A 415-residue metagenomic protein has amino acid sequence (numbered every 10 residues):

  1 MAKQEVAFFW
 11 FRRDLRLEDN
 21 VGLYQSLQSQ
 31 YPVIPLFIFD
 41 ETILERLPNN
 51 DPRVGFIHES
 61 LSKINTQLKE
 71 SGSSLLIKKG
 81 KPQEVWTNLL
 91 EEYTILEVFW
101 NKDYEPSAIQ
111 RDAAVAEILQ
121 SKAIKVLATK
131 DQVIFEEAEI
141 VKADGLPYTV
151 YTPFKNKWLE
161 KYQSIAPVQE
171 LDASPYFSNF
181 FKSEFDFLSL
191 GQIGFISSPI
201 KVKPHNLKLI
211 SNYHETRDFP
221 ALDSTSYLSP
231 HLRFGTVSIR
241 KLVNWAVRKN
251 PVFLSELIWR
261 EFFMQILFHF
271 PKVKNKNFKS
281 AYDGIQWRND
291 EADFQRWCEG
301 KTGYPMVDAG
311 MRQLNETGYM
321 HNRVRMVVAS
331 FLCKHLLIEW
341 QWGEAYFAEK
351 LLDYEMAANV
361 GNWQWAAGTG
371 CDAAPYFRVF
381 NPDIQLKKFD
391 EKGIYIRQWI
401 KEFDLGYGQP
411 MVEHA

Functional and structural regions predicted by a protein language model:
M1-Y162, R312: Trp/Phe/Arg-rich N-terminal binding region typifying the photolyase-homology
S29, Q67, I118, H231 (+9 more regions): Generic, well-ordered alpha-helical scaffold segments in large soluble proteins
Q110, A128, Q163, L337-E349 (+1 more regions): Short conserved catalytic/interaction loops centered on acidic-Pro-aromatic/His motifs
I124, G145-D283, F389-A415: Glycine/tryptophan-enriched, flexible segments
E160, W259, F268, K272 (+7 more regions): Short, well-ordered loop/turn and helix-capping segments at boundaries between secondary-structure elements and domains
K272, N277-M306: Helix-loop-helix junctions that connect adjacent transmembrane helices in secondary transporters/permeases, recognized
I285-Q286, Y346-A415: C-terminal, helix-dominated tail/subdomain
A292-I338: C-terminal substrate/ligand-recognition segments
